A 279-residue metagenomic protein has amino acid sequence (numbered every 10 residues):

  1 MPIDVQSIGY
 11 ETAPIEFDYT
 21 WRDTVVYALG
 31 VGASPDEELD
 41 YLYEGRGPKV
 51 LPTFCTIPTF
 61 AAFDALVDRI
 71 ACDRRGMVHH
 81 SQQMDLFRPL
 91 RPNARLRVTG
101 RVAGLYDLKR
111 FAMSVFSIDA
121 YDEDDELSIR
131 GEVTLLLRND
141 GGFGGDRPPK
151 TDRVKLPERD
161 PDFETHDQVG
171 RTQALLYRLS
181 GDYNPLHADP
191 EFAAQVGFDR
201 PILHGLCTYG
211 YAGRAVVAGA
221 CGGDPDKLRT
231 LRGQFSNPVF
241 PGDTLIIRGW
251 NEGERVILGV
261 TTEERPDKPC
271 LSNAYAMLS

Functional and structural regions predicted by a protein language model:
M1-H79, G145-P148, R153-G223: Hot-dog-fold acyl-thioester-processing enzymes
M1-Y10, F60-A62, H79-T165, V239-G242 (+1 more regions): HotDog/MaoC-like acyl-thioester-processing domains
T12, R130, L228-T230: Hydrophobic residues on conserved beta-strands that form the core of alpha/beta folds
R75-Q83, D226-R232: Short, structured beta-strand/loop micro-motifs enriched in basic residues and often containing a Trp
E191-L271, Y275, S279: Catalytic-pocket segment enriched in acidic/His residues
